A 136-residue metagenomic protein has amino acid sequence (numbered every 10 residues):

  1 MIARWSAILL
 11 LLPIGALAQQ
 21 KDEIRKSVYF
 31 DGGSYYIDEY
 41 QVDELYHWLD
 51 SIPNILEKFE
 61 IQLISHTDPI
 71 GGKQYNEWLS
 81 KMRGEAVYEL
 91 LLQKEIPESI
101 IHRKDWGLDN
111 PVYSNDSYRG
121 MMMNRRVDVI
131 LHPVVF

Functional and structural regions predicted by a protein language model:
R4-G15: Sec-dependent N-terminal signal peptides
A18-Q20: Boundary of Sec targeting at the N-terminus
I24-K26, G33, E57-F59, S99 (+1 more regions): Envelope-exposed proteins and targeting segments
R25-Y29, I64-P69: A short small-residue
F30-I64, V129: Periplasmic peptidoglycan-binding/anchoring modules of Gram-negative envelope and division proteins
T67-F136: Periplasmic OmpA-like peptidoglycan-binding domain that tethers envelope proteins to the cell wall
